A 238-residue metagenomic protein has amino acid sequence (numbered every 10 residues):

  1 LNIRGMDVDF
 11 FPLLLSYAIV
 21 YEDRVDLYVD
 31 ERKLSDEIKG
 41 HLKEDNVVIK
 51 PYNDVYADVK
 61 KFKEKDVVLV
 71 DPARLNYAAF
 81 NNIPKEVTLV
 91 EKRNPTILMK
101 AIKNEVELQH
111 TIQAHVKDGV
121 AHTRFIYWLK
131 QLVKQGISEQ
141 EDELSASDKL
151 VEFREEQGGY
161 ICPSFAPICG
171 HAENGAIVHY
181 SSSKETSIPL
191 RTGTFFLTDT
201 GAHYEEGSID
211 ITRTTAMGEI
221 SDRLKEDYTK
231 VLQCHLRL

Functional and structural regions predicted by a protein language model:
L1-L238: Active-site neighborhoods and metal-handling regions in enzymes and metal-associated proteins
